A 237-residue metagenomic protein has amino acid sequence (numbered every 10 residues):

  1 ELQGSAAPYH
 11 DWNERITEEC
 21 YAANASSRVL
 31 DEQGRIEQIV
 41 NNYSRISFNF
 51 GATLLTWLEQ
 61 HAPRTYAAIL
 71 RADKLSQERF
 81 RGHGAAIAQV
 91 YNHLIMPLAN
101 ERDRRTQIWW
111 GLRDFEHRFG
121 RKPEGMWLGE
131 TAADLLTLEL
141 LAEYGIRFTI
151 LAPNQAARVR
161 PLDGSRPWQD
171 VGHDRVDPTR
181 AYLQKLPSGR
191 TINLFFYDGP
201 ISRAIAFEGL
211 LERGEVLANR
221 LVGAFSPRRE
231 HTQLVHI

Functional and structural regions predicted by a protein language model:
E1-I46, Q60, Y66-G82: N-terminal regions that are enriched for targeting/export leaders and immediately downstream pro/stem segments
H10-A22, E59, V90-R105, K122-G129 (+2 more regions): The substrate-binding groove and active-site-proximal loops of carbohydrate-active enzymes, especially glycoside
I16, A22, G51-T53, Q89 (+3 more regions): Polyanion-engaging groove/track-forming segments
I46-F50, A86-A88, E124, F148-L151 (+2 more regions): Hydrophobic faces of well-ordered beta-strands that scaffold small-molecule active sites in alpha/beta enzyme cores
N49-A52, G125-D134, N154: Short, solvent-exposed turn/loop segments enriched in Gly/Ser/Thr/Pro and often Arg
L55-E124, D134-L135: Well-ordered mid-protein domain cores that form the structural environment of catalytic cofactors
D103-L128, K185-P187, V222-I237: CE4/NodB-like, metal-dependent polysaccharide N-deacetylase domain that modifies extracellular/periplasmic N-acetylated
A132-H236: Active-site-adjacent pocket scaffolds in enzyme catalytic domains
